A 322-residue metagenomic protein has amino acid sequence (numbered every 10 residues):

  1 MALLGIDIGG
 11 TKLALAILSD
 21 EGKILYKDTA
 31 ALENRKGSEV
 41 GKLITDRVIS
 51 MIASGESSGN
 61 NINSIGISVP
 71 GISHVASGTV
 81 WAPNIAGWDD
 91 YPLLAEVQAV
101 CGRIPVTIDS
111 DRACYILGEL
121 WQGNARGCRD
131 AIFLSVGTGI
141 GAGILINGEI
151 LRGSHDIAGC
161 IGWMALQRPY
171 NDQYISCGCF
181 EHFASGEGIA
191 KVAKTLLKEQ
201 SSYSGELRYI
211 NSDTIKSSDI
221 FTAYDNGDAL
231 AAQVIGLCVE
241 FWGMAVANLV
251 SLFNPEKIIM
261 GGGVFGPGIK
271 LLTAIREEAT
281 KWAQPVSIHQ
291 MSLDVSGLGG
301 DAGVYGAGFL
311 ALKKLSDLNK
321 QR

Functional and structural regions predicted by a protein language model:
M1-S64, H74-S77, A95-P105, W121-C128 (+2 more regions): ATP-binding/phosphotransfer module of carbohydrate and carboxylate kinases, centering on a glycine-rich
D7, G66-P70, F133-G139, G143-L145: Short beta-strand segments
K23-Y26, H155, G159: Beta-strand initiation motifs
T29, N84-I85, H155: Short clusters of small/polar residues that mark proteolytic maturation junctions
A31-N34, W88, A158-C160: A short acidic/small-residue loop/turn micro-motif
G78-D89: A charged helix-plus-loop insertion that forms the helical arch/lid used to bind and gate nucleic-acid substrates
V106-S110: General beta-strand structural signal in soluble alpha/beta enzymes
C114-W121, I144, W163-A165: Adenylate-forming
